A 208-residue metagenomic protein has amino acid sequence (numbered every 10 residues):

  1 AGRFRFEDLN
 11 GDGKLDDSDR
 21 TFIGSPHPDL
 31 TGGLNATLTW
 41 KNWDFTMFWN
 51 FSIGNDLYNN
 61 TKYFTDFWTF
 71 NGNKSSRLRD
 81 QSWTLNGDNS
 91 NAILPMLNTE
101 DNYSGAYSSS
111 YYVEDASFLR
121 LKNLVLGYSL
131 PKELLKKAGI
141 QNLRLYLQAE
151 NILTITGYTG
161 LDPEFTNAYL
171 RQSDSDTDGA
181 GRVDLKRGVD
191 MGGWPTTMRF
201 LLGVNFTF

Functional and structural regions predicted by a protein language model:
A1-F48, N91-L135, M191: Outer-membrane beta-barrel transmembrane strand signature
T39, N50-S52, Q148-I152, T207: Outer-membrane beta-barrel pore domains and translocons
W40-W43, I140-N142, T197-R199: Strand-connecting loop/turn motifs
T46, I53-L57, L153-G157: Flexible loop/turn segments at secondary-structure boundaries
M47, L145-L147, V204: Membrane-embedded beta-strand positions of outer-membrane beta-barrel proteins
I53-R144, Q148-E150, S173: Extracytoplasmic gating/loop element in the C-terminal half of outer-membrane beta-barrel translocons and assembly
S82, G87-D88, A106, T156-F208: C-terminal beta-signal and terminal closure region of outer-membrane beta-barrel proteins
Y146-E150, T154-G160: Aromatic sugar-binding interfaces of carbohydrate-active proteins
